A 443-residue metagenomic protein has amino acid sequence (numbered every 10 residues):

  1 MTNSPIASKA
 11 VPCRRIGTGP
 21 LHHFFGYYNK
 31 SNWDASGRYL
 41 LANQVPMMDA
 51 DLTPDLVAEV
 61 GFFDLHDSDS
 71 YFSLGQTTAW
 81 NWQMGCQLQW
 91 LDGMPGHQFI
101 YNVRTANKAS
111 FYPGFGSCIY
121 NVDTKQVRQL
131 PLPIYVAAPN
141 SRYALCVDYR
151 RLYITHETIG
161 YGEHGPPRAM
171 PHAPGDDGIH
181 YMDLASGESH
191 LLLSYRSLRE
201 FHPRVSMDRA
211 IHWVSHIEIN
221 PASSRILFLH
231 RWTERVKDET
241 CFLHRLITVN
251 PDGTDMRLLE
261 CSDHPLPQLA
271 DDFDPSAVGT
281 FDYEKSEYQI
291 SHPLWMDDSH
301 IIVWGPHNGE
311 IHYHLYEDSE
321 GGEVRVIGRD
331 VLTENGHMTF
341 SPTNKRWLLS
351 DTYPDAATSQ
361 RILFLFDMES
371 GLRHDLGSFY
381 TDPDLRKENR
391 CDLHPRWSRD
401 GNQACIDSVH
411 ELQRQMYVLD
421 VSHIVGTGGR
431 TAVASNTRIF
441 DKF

Functional and structural regions predicted by a protein language model:
R14-H23, S73-W82, S189-A210, E260-S286 (+3 more regions): Surface-exposed loop and turn segments in beta-propeller and other repeat-based domains that flank or scaffold
H22-K30, M47, T53-A106, I134: Blade-loop segments of beta-propeller domains
K30-L41, W80-T105, Y135-Y143, V147-D148 (+6 more regions): Blade-terminus and WD-like Trp-Asp/Gly-His loop motifs, strongest in beta-propeller folds
N43-V57, Y101-Y112, V147-D176, F228-H244 (+4 more regions): Short, conserved, GDST-rich strand-edge loop motifs in beta-rich repeat architectures
V57-D67, G114-D123, A173-S186, F242-T254 (+3 more regions): Beta-propeller blade signature
A79-G93, I100-G178, L191-R209: Asp-box/WD-like beta-propeller blade repeats and closely related beta-sheet repeat scaffolds
Q289-S291, M296-H312, G328-H374: Loop/turn-rich, solvent-exposed surfaces of beta-rich toroidal or solenoidal domains
N389-F443: Blade-level signature of beta-propeller repeat domains, shared across WD40, Kelch, NHL, RCC1 and BNR/Asp-box propellers
